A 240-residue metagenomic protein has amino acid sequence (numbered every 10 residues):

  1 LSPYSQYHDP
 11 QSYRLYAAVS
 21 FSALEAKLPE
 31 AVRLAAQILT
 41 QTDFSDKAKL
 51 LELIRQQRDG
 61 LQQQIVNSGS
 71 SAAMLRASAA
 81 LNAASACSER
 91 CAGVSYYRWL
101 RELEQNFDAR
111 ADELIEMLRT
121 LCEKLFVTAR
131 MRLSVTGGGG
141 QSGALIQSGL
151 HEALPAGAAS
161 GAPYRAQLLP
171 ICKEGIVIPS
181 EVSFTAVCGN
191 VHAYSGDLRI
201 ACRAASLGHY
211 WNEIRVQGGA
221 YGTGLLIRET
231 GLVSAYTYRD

Functional and structural regions predicted by a protein language model:
L1-S20: Non-catalytic regulatory/linker segments of enzymes
L1-Y7, C202-D240: A structural supersecondary motif
P3-S5, L24-E25, I54-N82, G161-V187: Short, conserved secondary-structure transition motifs
D9-R14, E123-A129, L225-T230: Short, flexible turn/loop "capping" segments at secondary-structure junctions
Q11, Q62-T128: Scaffold signal of the M16-like zinc-metallopeptidase fold and its non-catalytic homologs
R14, A26-L34, S45-Q56, S95-R98 (+9 more regions): Generic recognition of stable, solvent-exposed alpha-helical segments in well-folded globular domains
R14-I65, G149-L154, G224-D240: M16/insulysin-pitrilysin zinc metalloprotease superfamily fold
Y16-E25, R130, S134, S142 (+1 more regions): His/Glu-based metal-binding/catalytic segments typifying zinc-dependent metallopeptidases
